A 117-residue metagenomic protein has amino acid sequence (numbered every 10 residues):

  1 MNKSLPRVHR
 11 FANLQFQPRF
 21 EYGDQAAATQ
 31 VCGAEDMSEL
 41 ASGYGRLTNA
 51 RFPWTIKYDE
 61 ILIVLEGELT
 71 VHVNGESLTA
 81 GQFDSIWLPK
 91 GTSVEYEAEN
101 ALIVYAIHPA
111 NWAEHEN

Functional and structural regions predicted by a protein language model:
M1-Y44: A short, N-terminal "cap"/entry segment at the start of jelly-roll beta-barrel domains of the cupin/DSBH fold
D36-M37, P53-W54, E95-Y96: Short glycine/serine/proline-enriched coil/turn segments at secondary-structure junctions
M37-L40, T48-R51, E68, A110-W112: Short, charged/polar surface micro-motifs in flexible loops or helix N-caps
R46-T48, T55-V71: Short, conserved beta-strand element in jelly-roll/cupin
K57, V64, G81, P89 (+1 more regions): A short, compositionally biased micro-patch
I61, E68-T70, S77, S93 (+1 more regions): Structural motif
G75-G91: Short acidic-glycine-tyrosine-enriched beta hairpin
K90-H115: Ligand-binding loop in jelly-roll beta-barrel domains
